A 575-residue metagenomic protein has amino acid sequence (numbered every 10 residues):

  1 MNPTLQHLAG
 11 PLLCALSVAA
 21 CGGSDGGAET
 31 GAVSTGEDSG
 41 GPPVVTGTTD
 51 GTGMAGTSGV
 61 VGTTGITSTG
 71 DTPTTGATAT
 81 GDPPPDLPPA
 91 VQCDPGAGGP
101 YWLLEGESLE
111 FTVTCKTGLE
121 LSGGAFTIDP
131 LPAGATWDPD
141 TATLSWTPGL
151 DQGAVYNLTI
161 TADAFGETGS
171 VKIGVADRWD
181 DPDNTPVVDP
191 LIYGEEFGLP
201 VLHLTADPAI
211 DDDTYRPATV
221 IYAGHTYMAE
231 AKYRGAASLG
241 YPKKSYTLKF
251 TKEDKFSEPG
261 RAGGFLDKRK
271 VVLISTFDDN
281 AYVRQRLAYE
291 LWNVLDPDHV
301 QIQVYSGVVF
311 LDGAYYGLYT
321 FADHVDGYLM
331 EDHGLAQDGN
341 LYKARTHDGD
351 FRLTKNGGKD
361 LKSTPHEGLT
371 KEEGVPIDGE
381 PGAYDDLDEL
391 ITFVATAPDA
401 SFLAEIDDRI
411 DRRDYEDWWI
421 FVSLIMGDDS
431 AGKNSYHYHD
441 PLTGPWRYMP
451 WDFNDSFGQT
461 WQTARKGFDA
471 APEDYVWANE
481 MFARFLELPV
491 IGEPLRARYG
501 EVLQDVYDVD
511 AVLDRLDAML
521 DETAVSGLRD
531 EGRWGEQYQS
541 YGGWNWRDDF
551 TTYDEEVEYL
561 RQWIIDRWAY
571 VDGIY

Functional and structural regions predicted by a protein language model:
M1-A19: Sec-dependent bacterial lipoprotein signal peptides
V18-A90, D183: Ser/Thr-rich, Pro/Gly/Ala-heavy low-complexity intrinsically disordered linkers and tails of secreted extracellular
G81-G118, F165-D181: Extracellular interdomain linkers/hinges and stalk-like, low-complexity segments in secreted or single-pass
Q92-D94, T127-A142: Low-complexity "stalk/linker" and mucin-like segments enriched in Ser/Thr/Pro/Ala/Gly
T143-G153: Extracellular/luminal low-complexity segments enriched in Ser/Thr/Pro
A154-A164: A short beta-strand micro-motif common to beta-rich folds, especially ectodomain repeats
I210, Y227, A237, Y241-P242 (+1 more regions): Middle-to-C-terminal accessory/interaction subdomains
K249-S257, R261, F265-F277, P297-I302 (+2 more regions): Internal "kinase-insert"/substrate-recognition segments embedded within catalytic cores of ATP-dependent enzymes
